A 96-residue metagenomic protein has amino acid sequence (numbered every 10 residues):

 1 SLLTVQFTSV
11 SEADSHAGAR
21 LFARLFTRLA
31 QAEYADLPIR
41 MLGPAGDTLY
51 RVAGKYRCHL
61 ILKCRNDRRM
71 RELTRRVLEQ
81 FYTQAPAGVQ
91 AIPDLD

Functional and structural regions predicted by a protein language model:
S1-D96: Accessory helical-bundle/CTD segments and flexible terminal tails appended to RecA-like ATPase motors
